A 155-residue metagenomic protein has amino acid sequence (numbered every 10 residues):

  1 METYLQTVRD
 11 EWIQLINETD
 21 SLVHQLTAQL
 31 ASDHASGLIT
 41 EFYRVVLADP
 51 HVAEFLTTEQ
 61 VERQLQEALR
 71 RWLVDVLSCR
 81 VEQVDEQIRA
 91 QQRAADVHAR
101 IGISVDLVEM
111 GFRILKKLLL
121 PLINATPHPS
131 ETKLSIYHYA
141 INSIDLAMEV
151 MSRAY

Functional and structural regions predicted by a protein language model:
M1-Q6, D10-T19, V23, L30 (+1 more regions): Long, amphipathic alpha-helical coupling/dimerization segments that relay conformational signals between
E11, S21-Q25, E41, H51 (+3 more regions): Exposed alpha-helical structural elements
A28-T40, R44-V45, P50: TRNA-binding/sensing appendages of the translation machinery
H34-F42, L65-L69, L107, G111 (+2 more regions): Residue-level detector of well-ordered alpha-helical segments, enriched for hydrophobic/aromatic packing positions
F42-S78: Structured interaction and signal-relay segments at domain junctions
